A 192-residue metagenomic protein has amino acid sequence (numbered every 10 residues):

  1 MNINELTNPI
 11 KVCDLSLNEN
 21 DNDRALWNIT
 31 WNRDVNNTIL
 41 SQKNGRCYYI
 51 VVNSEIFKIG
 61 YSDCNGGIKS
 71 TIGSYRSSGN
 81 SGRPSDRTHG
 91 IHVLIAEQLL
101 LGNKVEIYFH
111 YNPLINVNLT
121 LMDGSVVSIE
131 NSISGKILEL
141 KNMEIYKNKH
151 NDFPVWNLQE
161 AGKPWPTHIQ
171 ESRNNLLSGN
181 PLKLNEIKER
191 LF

Functional and structural regions predicted by a protein language model:
M1-G45, Y49-F57, Y61-F192: Boundary/linker segments flanking structured domains
